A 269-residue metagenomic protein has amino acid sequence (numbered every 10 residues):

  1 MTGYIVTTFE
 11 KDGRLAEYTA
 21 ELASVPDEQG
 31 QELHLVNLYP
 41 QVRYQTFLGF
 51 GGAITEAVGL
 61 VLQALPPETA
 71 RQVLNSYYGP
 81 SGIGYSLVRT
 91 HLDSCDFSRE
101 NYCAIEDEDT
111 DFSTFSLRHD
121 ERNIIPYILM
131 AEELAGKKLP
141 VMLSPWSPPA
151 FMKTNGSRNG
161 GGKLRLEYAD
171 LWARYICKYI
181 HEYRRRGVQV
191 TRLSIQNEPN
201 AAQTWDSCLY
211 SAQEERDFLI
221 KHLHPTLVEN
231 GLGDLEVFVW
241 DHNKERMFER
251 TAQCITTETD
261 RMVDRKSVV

Functional and structural regions predicted by a protein language model:
M1-A23: N-terminal zymogen propeptides
L15-V190, Y210-S211, D217, K221: N-terminal catalytic cores of secreted or lumenal carbohydrate-active enzymes
E133-G136, R185-V188, L227-D234, E258-M262: Short helix-capping segments at alpha-helix termini
L143-P145, T191-N200, F218-R250: Aromatic-lined carbohydrate-recognition surfaces of secreted/lumenal glycan-active proteins
M152-G156, R246-T259: Distinct, well-ordered alpha-helical segments
Q203-S211: Short glycine/threonine-rich loop-to-helix capping motif typified by GTGT followed within a few residues by an Asp-Pro
A212-Q213, W240: Hydrophobic alpha-helical scaffolding
V268-V269: Conserved small/polar residues in nucleotide/adenosyl-binding loops
